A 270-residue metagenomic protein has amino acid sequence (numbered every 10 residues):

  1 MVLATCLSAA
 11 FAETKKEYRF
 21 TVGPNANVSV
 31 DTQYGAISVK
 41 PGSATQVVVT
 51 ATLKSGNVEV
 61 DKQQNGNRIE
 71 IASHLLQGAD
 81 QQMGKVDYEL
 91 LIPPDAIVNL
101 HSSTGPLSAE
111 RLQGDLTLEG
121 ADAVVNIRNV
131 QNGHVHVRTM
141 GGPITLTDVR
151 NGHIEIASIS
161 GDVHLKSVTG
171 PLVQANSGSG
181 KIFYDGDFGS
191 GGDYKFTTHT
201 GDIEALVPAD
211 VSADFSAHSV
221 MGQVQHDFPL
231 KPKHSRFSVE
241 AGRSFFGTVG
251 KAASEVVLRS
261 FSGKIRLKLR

Functional and structural regions predicted by a protein language model:
M1-R270: Intrinsically disordered, low-complexity terminal regions
